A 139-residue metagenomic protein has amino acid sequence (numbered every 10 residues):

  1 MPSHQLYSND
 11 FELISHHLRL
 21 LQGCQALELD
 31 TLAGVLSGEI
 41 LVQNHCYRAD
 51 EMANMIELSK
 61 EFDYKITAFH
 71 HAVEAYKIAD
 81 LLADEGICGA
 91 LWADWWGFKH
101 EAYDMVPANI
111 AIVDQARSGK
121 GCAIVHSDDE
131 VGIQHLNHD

Functional and structural regions predicted by a protein language model:
M1-A68: Polyanionic/metal-chelating signatures
E28, E51, A75, V106-N109: Amphipathic coiled-coil/heptad-repeat helices and related helical stalk/stem segments that mediate oligomerization
L41, D80-A83, I87-D139: His/Asp/Glu-enriched, well-ordered alpha-helical/loop segment that forms or immediately abuts the divalent-metal
A49-A53, A72-A79, V131-I133: Active-site environment of divalent metal-dependent phosphoester hydrolases
M52-K60, I78-A83, D139: Distinct, well-ordered alpha-helical segments
Y64-H71, C88-A93: Short hydrophobic/aromatic-enriched beta-strand-loop microsegments
